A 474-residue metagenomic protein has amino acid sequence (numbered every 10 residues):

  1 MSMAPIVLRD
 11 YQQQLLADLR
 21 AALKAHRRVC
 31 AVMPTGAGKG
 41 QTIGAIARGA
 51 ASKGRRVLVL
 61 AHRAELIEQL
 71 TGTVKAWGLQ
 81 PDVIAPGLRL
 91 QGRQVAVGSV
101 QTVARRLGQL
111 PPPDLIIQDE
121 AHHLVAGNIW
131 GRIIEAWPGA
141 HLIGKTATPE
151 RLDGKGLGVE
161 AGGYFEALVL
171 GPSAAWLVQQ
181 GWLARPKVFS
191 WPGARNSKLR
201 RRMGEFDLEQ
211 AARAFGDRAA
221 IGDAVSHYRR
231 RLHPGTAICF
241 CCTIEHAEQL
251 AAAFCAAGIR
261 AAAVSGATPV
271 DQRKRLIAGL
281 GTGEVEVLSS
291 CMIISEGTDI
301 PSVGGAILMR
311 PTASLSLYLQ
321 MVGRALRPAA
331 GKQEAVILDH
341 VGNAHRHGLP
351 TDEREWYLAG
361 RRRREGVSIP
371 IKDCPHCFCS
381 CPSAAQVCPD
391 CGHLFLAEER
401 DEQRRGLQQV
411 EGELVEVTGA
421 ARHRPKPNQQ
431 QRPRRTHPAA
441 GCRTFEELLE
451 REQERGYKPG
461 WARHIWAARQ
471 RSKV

Functional and structural regions predicted by a protein language model:
M1-V32: Conserved pre-motif I regulatory segment
A25-I46, F240: Walker A/P-loop
T42, A51-V74: Conserved Walker A/P-loop ATP-binding site and its immediately adjacent core in helicase/helicase-like ATPase domains
V83-G92, E248-Q249, I259-C291: Conserved helicase ATPase core of P-loop NTP-dependent helicases/translocases
Q101-A104, G266-V270, I277-E353: Conserved RecA-like P-loop NTPase helicase motor core
H123-V188: Post-DEXD/H (motif II) to motif III coupling segment of the RecA-like Helicase ATP-binding lobe
A167-C241: Conserved interdomain linker/interface between the two RecA-like ATPase lobes of SF2 helicase motors
T282, L315-Q320, R324-P438: C-terminal helicase lobe
